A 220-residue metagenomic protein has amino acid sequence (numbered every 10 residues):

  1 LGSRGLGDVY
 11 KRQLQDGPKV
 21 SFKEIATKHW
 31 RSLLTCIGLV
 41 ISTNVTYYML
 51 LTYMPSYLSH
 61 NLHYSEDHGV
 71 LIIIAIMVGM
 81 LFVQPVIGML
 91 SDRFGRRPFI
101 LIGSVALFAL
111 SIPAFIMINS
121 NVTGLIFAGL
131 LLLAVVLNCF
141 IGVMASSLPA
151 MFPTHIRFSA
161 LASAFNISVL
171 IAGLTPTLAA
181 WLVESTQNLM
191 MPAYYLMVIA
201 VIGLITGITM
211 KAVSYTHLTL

Functional and structural regions predicted by a protein language model:
L1-Y10, H217-L220: Single conserved hydrophobic/aromatic residue that forms the stacking wall/gate of nucleotide- or nucleobase-binding
R31-I74: Extracytoplasmic gate region of multi-pass secondary transporters
P85-F94: Helix-to-loop junctions at the C-terminal end of transmembrane segments in multipass secondary transporters
R93-S104: Cytoplasmic membrane-interface "Motif A"-like loop-to-helix N-cap segments of 12-TM Major Facilitator Superfamily
A106-N119: C-terminal ends and interior cores of transmembrane alpha-helices in multi-pass membrane transporters/permeases
I156-V183: A late C-terminal transmembrane helix in Major Facilitator Superfamily
V183-V198: A membrane-interface helix-boundary motif in multi-pass transporters
I199-L218: Multi-pass alpha-helical transporter architecture, strongest for 12-TM Major Facilitator/SLC carriers used
